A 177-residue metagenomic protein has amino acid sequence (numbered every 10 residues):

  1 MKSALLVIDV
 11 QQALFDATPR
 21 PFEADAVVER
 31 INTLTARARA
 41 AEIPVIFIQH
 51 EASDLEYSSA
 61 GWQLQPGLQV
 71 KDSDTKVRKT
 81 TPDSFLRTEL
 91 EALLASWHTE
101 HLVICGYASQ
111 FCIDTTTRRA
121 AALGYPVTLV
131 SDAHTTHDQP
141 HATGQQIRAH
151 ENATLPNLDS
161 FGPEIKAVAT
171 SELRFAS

Functional and structural regions predicted by a protein language model:
A4, S53-S177: Active-site-adjacent betaalpha module
L5-V10: N-terminal nucleotide-binding beta1-loop-alpha1 segment
A13-A17: Short acidic, Gly/Ser-rich segments with clustered Asp/Glu that frequently serve as metal-coordination loops in enzyme
P19-I46: A short alpha/beta connector and helix-capping loop motif
